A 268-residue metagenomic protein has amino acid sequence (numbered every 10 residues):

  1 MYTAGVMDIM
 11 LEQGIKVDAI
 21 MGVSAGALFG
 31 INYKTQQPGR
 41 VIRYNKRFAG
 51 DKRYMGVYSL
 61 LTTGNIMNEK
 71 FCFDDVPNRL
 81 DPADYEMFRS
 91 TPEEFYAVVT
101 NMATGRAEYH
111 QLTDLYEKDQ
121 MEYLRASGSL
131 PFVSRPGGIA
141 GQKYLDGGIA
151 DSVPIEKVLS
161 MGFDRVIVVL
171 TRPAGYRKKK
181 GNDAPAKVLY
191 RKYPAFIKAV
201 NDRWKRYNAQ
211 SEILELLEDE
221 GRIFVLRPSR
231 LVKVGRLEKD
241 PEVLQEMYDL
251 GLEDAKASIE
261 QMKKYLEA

Functional and structural regions predicted by a protein language model:
M1-V23, I31-A268: Patatin-like phospholipase
